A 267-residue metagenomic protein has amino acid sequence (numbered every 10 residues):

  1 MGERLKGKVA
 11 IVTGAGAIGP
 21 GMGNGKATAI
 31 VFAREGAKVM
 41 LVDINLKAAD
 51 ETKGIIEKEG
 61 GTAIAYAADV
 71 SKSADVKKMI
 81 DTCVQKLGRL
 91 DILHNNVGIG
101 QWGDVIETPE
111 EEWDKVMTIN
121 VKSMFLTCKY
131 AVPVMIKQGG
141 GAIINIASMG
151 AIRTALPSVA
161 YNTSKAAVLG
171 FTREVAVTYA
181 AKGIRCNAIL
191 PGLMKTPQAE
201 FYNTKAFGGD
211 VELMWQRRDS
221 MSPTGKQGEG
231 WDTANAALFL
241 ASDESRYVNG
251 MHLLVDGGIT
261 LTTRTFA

Functional and structural regions predicted by a protein language model:
E3-M40: Canonical Rossmann dinucleotide-binding motif of NAD(H)/NADP(H)-dependent dehydrogenases/reductases, specifically
M22, I106, R153-V159, A181-K182 (+3 more regions): Active-site loop immediately N-terminal to the catalytic Tyr-X3-Lys motif of short-chain dehydrogenase/reductase
D104-V105, E112-D114, R218: Substrate-binding pocket helix/loop in short-chain dehydrogenase/reductase
C128, S164, T172: Active-site helix of classical SDR
S148: Residue(s) in the substrate-gating loop at a strand-loop-helix junction that position the organic substrate next
R153, A237-L238, N249-A267: Short C-terminal tail/terminal secondary-structure segment of NAD(P)H-dependent dehydrogenase/reductase domains
A180, R185, V248-G250: Short, small/polar-rich loop/turn modules that mediate ligand/substrate recognition or access, typified
